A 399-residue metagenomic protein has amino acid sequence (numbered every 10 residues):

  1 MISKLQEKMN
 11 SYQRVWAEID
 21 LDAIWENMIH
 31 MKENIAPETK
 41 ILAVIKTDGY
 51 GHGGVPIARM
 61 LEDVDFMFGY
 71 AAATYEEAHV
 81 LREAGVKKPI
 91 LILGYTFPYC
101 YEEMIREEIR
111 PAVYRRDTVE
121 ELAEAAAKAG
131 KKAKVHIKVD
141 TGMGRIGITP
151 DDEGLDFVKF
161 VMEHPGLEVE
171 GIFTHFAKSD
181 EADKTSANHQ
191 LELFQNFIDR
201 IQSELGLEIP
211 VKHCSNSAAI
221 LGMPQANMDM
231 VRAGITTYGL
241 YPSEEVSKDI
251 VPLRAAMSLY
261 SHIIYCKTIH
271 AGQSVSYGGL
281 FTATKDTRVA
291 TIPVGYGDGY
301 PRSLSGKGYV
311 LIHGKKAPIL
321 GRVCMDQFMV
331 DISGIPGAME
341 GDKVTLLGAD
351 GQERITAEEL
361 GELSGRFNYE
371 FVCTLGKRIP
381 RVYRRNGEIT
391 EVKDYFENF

Functional and structural regions predicted by a protein language model:
I2-W25, E76-E77, T96, Y114-E121 (+2 more regions): Active-site anion/phosphate-binding pocket segments in diverse small-molecule metabolic enzymes
S11, V15-E18, A23-E26, P37-H213: Active-site-proximal beta-alpha core segment in soluble small-molecule metabolic enzymes
M31: Class I S-adenosylmethionine-dependent transferase superfamily signal
N34: Conserved PLP-enzyme active-site core in the AAT-like
